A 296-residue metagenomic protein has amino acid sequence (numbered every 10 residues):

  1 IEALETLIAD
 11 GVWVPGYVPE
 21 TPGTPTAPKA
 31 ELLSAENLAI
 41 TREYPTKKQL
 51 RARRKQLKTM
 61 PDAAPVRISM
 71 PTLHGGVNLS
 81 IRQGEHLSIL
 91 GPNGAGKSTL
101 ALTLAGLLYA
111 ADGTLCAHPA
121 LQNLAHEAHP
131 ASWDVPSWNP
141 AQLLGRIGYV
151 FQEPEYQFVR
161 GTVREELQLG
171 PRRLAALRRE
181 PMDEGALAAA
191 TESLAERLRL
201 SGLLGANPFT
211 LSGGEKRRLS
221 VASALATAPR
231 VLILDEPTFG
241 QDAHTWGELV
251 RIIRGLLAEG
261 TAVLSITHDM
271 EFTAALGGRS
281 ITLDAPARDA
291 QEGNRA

Functional and structural regions predicted by a protein language model:
A105: Helix-to-loop junction immediately C-terminal to a conserved catalytic motif
T114-Q142: ABC ATPase NBD Q-loop/coupling interface
M182-L203: Conserved ABC ATPase "signature" region
N207-L211, E215: Conserved ABC ATPase signature
V221: Hydrophobic anchor residue at the start of the ABC signature
A224-L225: ABC ATPase C-loop
A228: Conserved catalytic motifs of ABC-family nucleotide-binding domains
L232-E236: Catalytic Walker B motif of ABC-type/P-loop ATPase nucleotide-binding domains
